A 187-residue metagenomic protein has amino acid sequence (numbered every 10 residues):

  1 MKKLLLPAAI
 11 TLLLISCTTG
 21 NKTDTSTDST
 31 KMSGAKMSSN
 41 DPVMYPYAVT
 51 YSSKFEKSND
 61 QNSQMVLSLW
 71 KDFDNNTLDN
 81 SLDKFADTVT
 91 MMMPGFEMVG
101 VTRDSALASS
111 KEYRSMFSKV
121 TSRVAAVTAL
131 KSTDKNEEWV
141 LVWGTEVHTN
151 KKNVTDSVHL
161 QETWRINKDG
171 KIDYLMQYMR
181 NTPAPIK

Functional and structural regions predicted by a protein language model:
M1-L4: Positively charged n-region of N-terminal signal peptides that target proteins for export
L13-S16: C-terminal motif of bacterial Sec signal peptides marking the signal peptidase cleavage site
T18-N75: Short, low-complexity N-terminal intrinsically disordered segments enriched in polar/charged residues
Y47, D79-L130: A solvent-exposed, acidic/Ser-Thr-rich amphipathic alpha-helical stretch
E97-M98, V147-S157: Short, cysteine-centered beta-strand-loop-beta hairpins and adjacent loop/turn segments enriched in charged/polar
K135-E137, W164-I172: Short, solvent-exposed coil/turn segments at beta-strand boundaries
L141-W143, D156-Q161: Short, surface-exposed coil-to-beta transition loops
Y174-K187: Low-complexity, intrinsically disordered terminal/linker segments enriched in charged and Gly/Pro repeats
